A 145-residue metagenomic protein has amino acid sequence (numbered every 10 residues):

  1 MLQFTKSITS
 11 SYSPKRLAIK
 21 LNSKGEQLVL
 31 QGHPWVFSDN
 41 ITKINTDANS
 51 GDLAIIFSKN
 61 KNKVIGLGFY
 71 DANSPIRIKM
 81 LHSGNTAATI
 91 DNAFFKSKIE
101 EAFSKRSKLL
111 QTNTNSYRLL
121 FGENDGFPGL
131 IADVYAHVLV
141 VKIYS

Functional and structural regions predicted by a protein language model:
L2-S145: RNA-binding accessory domains that recognize and position tRNA/RNA substrates
